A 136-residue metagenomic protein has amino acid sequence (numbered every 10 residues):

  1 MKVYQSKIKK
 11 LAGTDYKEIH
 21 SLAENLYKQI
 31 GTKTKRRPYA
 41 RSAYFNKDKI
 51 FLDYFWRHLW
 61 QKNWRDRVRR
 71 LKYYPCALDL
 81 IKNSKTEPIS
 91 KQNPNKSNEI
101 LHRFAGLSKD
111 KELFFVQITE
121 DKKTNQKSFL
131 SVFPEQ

Functional and structural regions predicted by a protein language model:
M1-Q136: Ribonuclease/tRNase effector modules and their secretory precursors
